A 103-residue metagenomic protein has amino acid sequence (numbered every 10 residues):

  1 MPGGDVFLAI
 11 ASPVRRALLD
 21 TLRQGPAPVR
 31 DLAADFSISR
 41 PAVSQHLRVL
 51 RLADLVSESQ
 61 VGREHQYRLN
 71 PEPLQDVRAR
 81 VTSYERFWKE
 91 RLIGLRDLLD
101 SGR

Functional and structural regions predicted by a protein language model:
M1-P2, D20, Q75-R103: Amphipathic alpha-helical dimerization/coiled-coil segments that flank or bridge DNA-binding/regulatory modules
P2-S39, E64-A79: N-terminal helix-turn-helix DNA-binding core of bacterial DNA-binding proteins
D5, A17, A42, R48 (+1 more regions): Active-site phosphate/pyrophosphate-handling residues
A34, Q45, R51-L52: Alpha-helical residues within the helix-turn-helix
A42-V43, G62: Intrinsic low-complexity/disordered segments
R51-G62, R68: Beta-hairpin "wing" of winged helix-turn-helix
